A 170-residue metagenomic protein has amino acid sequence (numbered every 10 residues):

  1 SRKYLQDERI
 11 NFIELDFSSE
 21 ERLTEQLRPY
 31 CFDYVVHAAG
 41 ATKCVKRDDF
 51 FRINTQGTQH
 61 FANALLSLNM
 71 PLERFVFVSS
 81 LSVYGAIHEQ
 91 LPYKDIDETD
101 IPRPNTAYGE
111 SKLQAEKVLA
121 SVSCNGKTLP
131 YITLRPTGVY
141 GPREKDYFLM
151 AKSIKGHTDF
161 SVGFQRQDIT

Functional and structural regions predicted by a protein language model:
L5-Q6, C44-F51, A86-Y93, E144-K145: Conserved catalytic-core motifs of eukaryotic protein kinase domains, centered on the activation segment
D7-S19: Rossmann-fold cofactor-recognition segment
F12, F50, F75, Y131-L134: Hydrophobic/aromatic anchor residues within beta-strands of the central parallel beta-sheet of Rossmann-like
F17-Q56, Y84-A86: NAD(P)H-binding glycine-rich loop region in Rossmannoid oxidoreductase-like domains and their noncatalytic homologs
S19, G57-H60, D100, Q114-A115: Conserved cofactor-binding/catalytic machinery of classical short-chain dehydrogenase/reductase
H37, H60-A107, I132: Conserved Rossmann-fold NAD(P)-dependent oxidoreductase catalytic core, especially the SDR/UDP-sugar
V83, V139-G141: Conserved sequence/active-site signature of Rossmann-fold short-chain dehydrogenase/reductase
H88-V139, D159-D168: Catalytic helix-loop patch of NAD(P)-dependent Rossmann-fold dehydrogenases
